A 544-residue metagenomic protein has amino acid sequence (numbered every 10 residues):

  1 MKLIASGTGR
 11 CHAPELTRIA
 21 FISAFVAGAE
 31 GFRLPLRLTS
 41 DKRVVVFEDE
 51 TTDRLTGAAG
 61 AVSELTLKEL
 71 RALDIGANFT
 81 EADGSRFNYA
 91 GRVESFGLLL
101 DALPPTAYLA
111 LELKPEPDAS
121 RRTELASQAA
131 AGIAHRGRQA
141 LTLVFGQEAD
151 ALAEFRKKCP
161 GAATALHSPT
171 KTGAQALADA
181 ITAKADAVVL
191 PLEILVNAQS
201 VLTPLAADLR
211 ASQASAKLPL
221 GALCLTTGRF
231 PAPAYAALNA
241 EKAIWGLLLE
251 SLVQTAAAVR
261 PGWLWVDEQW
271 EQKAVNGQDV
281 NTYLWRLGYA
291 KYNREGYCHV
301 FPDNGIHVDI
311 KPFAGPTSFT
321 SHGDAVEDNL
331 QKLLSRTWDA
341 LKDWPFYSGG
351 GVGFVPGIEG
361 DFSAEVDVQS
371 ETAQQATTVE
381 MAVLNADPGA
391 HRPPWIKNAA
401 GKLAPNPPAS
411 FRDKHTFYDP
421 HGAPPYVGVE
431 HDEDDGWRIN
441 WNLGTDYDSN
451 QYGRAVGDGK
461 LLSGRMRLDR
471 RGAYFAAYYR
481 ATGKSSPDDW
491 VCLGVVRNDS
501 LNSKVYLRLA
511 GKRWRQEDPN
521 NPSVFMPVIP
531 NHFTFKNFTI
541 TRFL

Functional and structural regions predicted by a protein language model:
M1-G31: N-terminal binding-site loop/beta-alpha segment at the start of enzyme catalytic domains that lines or forms
I4-S6, R33-P35, E48, A110-K114 (+5 more regions): A cross-family glycoside hydrolase active-site/sugar-binding cleft signature
G9, L38, T51, P115-P117 (+5 more regions): Active-site-proximal loop/turn and secondary-structure-junction residues that shape catalytic pockets, frequently
A20-L38, A180-V188: Catalytic domains of carbohydrate-active enzymes, especially glycoside hydrolases
E48-A162, D186, L190-L195, S215: Metal-dependent phosphodiesterase/phospholipase catalytic core, i.e., the His/Asp/Glu-rich active-site region
L166-Q269: C-terminal active-site rim and adjoining tail of enzyme catalytic domains
G262-L544: Extracellular glycan-recognition regions
